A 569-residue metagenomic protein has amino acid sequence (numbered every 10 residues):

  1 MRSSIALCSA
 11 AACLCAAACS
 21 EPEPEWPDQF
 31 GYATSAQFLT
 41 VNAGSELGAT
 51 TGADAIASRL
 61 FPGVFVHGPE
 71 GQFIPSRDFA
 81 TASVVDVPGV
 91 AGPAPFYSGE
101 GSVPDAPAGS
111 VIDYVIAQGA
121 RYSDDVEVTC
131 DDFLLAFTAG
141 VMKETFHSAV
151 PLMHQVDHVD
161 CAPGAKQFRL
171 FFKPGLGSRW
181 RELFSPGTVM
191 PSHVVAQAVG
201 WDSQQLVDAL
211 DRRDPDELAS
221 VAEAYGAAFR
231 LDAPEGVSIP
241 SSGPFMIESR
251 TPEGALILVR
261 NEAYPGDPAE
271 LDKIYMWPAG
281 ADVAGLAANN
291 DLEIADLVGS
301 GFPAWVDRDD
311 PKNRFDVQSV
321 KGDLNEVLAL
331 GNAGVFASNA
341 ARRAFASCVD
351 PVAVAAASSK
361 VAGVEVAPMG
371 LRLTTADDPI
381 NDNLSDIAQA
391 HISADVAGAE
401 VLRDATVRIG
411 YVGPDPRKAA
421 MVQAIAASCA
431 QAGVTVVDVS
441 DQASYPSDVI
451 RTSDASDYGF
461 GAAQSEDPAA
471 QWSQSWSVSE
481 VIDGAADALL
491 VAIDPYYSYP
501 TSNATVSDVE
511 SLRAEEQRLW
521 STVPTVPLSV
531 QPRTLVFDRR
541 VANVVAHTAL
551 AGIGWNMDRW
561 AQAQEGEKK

Functional and structural regions predicted by a protein language model:
A33-D105, T138: N-terminal lobe/hinge region of extracytoplasmic solute-binding protein
V84-S148, Q155, A162-R179, A337: Aromatic- and charge-enriched surface segment that lines or borders ligand/interaction sites
V150-A224: Surface-exposed binding/hinge segments that line and control ligand-binding clefts or catalytic entry sites
I239, N339-Q431, Q564-K568: Append "and occasionally in soluble cytosolic enzymes with long acidic Gly/Pro-rich linkers
R250-G254, V396-A463, L489-V491: Ligand/substrate-recognition segments at binding pockets and active sites
R250-V306: Ligand-site clamp/hinge motif
A443-V506, H547, K568-K569: Acidic-aromatic pocket-rim loops
F537-K569: Long beta-strand-rich cores associated with HINT superfamily self-processing modules
